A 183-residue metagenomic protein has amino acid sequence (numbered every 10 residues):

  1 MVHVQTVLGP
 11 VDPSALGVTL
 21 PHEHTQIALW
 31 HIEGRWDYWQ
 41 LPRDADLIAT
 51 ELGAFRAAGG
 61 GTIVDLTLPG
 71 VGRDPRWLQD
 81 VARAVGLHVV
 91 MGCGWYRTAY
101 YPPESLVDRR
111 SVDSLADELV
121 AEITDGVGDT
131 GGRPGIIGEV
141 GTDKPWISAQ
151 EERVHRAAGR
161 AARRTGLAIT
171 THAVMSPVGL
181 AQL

Functional and structural regions predicted by a protein language model:
H3-E23: N-terminal basic/disordered segments at the start of proteins
G17-Q26, G34-H88, D113-G132: Alpha-helical scaffold segments that flank or form the walls of functional sites
H24-Q26, L68-P69, G94-T98, T142 (+1 more regions): Active-site beta-loop-alpha junctions enriched in small/polar residues
L29-E33, P75, Y101, V178-L183: Histidine/acidic-residue-rich catalytic or RNA/ligand-binding cores of hydrolases and nuclease-related proteins
L29-Q40, R109, T165-H172: Acidic/glycine-enriched edge-of-secondary-structure segments
W77-Q79, S148-E152, S176-L183: Distinct, well-ordered alpha-helical segments
D80-R83, H88-V90, G94-A168: Active-site gating/metal-coordination segments in enzymes
G159, R163-L183: Catalytic pocket-lining loop regions of alpha/beta-barrel enzymes, especially the amidohydrolase/enolase/GH5 lineages
